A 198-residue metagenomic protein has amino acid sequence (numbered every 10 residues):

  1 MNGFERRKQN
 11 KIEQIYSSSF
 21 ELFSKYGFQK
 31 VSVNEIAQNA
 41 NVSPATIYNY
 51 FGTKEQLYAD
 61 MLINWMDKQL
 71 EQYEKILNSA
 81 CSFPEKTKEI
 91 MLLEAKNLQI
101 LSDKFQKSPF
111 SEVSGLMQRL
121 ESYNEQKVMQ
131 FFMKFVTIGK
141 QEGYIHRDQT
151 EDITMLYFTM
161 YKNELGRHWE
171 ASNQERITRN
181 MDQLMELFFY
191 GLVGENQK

Functional and structural regions predicted by a protein language model:
M1-N2, E89, K96, Q130 (+4 more regions): C-terminal peripheral helix-coil segments that are non-catalytic and often amphipathic
K8, Y58, L62, M66 (+3 more regions): Amphipathic, non-transmembrane alpha-helical scaffold segments
K8-K11, P44, K54, K86 (+1 more regions): A general lysine-centric signal
K11-S19, I36, M61-W65, Q69 (+1 more regions): Generic hydrophobic, amphipathic alpha-helix propensity
Q14, L22-Q56, D60: Helix-turn-helix
D60, N64, E74-I100, F158: Hydrophobic alpha-helical connector segments
A95, Q99-M133: Short secondary-structure transition hinges
